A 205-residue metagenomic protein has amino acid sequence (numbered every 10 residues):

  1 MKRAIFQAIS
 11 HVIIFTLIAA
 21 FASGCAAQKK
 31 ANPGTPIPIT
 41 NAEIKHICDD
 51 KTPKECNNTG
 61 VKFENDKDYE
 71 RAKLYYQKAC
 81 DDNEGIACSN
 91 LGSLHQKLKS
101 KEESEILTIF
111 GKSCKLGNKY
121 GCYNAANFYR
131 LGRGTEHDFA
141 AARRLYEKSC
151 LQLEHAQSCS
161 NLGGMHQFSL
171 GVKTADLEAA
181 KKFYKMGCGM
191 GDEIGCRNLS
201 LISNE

Functional and structural regions predicted by a protein language model:
H11-A20: Bacterial N-terminal signal peptides
A22-G24: C-terminal motif of bacterial Sec signal peptides marking the signal peptidase cleavage site
A26-Q28: Bacterial signal peptide processing site
K51-T52, F63, D82-G85, K97-L98 (+6 more regions): Short helix-capping/linker turns of helical repeat alpha-solenoids
C56-N65, N90-K97, N124-L131, L145 (+2 more regions): Hydrophobic face of amphipathic alpha-helices that form TPR/SEL1-like repeat modules and related alpha-solenoid
K67, K99-K101, H137, A175: Residue-level detector of the short coil/turn that links helix A to helix B within each tetratricopeptide repeat
